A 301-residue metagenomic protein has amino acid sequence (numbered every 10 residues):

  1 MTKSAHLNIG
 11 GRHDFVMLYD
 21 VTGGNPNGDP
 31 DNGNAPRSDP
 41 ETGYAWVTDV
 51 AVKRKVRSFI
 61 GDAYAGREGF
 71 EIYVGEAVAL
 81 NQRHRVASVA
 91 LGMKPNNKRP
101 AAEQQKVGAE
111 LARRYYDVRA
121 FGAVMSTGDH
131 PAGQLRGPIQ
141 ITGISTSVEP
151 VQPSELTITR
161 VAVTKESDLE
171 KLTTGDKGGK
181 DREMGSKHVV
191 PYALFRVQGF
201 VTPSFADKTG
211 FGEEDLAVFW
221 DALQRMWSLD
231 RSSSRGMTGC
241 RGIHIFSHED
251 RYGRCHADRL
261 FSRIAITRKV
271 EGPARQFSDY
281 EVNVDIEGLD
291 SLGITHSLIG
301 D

Functional and structural regions predicted by a protein language model:
M1-V50, R54-D301: Basic polyanion-binding and macromolecular-assembly surfaces
